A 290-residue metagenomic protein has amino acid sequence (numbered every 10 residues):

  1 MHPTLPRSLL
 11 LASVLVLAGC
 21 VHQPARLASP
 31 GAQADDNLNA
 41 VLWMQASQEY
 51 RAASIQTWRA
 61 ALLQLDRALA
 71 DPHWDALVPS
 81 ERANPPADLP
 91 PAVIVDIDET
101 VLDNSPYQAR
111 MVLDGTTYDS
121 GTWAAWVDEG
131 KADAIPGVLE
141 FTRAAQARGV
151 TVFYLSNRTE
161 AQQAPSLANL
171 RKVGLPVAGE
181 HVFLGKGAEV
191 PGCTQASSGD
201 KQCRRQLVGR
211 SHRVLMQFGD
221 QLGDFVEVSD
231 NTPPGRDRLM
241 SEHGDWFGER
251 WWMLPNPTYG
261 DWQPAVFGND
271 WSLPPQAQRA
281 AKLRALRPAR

Functional and structural regions predicted by a protein language model:
M1-L5: N-terminal secretory signal peptides that target proteins for export/translocation
S8-A18: Bacterial N-terminal signal peptides
C20-V95, G268-R290: Non-catalytic pre-domain segments flanking phosphatase-related domains
P24-A28, Q163-R290: C-terminal cap/substrate-recognition subdomain and adjoining C-terminal extension of metal-dependent phosphatase-like
W43-A52, A124-A132, F153-R158, P191-Q195: Second-shell loop/turn segments in exported
Q56, A60, A125, D133 (+6 more regions): Extracytoplasmic/secreted proteins, especially bacterial periplasmic and envelope-associated proteins
P90-A92, V101-P136, E140-R143, A147: Active-site neighborhood of HAD-like aspartate-dependent phosphohydrolases
E99, V138-L170, F183-G185, D220-L222: Substrate-recognition element of Asp-dependent hydrolases with the DxDx(T/V) motif
